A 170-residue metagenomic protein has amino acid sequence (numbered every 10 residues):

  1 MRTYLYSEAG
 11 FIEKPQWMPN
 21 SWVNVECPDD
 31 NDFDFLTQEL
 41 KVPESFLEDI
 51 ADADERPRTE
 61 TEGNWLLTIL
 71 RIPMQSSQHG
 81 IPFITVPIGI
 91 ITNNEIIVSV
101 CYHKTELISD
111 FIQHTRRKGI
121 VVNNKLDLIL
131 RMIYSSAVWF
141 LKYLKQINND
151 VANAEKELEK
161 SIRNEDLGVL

Functional and structural regions predicted by a protein language model:
M1-L170: Peripheral, non-transmembrane regulatory/ligand-interaction domains of membrane transport proteins
